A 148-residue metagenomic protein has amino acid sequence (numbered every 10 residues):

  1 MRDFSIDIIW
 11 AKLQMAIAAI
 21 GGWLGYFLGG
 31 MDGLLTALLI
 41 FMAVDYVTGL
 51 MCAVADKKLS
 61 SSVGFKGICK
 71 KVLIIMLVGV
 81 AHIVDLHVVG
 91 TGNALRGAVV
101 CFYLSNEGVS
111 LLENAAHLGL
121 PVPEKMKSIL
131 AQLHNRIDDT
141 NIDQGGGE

Functional and structural regions predicted by a protein language model:
M1-K12, L104-E148: Membrane-proximal cytosolic segments adjacent to transmembrane helices
L13-Y26: Alpha-helical phosphate/pyrophosphate-handling elements in metalloenzyme active cores
W23-L35, L86-L95: Helix-coil boundary and interhelical linker segments in multi-pass alpha-helical membrane proteins
G25, I40-A43, T48-A55, L59-S62: N-terminal intrinsically disordered, cationic/polar leader segments that include organellar targeting peptides
L38-G49, I74-H82, F102-S110: Alpha-helical transmembrane segments of multi-pass membrane proteins
M51-K58, G79-V88: Membrane-helix exit/interface motif
D56-L77: Juxtamembrane helix-capping/reentrant segments at transmembrane boundaries
V89-G90, G97, H117, G147: Selective transmembrane helix interface/packing segments
